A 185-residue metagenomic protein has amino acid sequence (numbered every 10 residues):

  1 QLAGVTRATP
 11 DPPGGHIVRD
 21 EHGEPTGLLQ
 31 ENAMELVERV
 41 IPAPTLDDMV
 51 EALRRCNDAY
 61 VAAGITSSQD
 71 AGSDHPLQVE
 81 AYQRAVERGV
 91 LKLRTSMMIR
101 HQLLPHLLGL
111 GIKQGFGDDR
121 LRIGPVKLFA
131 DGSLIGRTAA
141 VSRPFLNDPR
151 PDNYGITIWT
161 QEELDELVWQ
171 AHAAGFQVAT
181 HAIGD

Functional and structural regions predicted by a protein language model:
Q1-L110, G124, L128-G184: Divalent metal-binding segments
G115-R122: Acidic/histidine-enriched ion/cofactor-binding microenvironments in catalytic or ligand-binding pockets
